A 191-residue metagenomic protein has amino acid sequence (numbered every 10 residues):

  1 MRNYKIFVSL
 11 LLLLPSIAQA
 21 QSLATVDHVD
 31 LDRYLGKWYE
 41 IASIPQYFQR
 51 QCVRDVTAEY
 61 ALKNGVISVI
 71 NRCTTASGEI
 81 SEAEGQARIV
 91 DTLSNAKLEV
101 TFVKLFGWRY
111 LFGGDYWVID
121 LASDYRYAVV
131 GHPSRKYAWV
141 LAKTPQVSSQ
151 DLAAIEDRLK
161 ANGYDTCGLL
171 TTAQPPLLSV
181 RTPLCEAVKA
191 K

Functional and structural regions predicted by a protein language model:
M1-F7: Bacterial N-terminal signal peptides that target proteins for export
R2, L13, S22-T25: Generic short amphipathic/hydrophobic targeting helices enriched at N-termini, encompassing Sec-type signal peptides
F7-S16: Bacterial N-terminal signal peptides
A18-K191: A beta-rich soluble binding module of mature secreted/lumenal proteins
